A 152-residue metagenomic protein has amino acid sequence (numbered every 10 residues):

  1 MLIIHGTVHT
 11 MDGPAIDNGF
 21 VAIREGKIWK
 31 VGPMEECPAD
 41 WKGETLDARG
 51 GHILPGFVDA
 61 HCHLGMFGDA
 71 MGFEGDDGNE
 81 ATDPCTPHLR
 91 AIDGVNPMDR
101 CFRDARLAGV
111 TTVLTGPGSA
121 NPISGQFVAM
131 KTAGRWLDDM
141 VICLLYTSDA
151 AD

Functional and structural regions predicted by a protein language model:
M1-G6: Conserved N-terminal strand/loop that marks the beginning of ABC ATPase nucleotide-binding domains
V8, D12-L54: Histidine-rich, glycine-flanked metal-binding segment
A22, L114, A129-K131: Structured core elements
G51-G116: Metal-associated gating/positioning segment near the N- to mid-region
G68-M71, S124-A129: Short acidic, glycine/serine/threonine-rich loops at helix termini
S119-A120: Conserved beta-strand edge residues that scaffold enzyme active sites
K131-C143: Acidic, His- and aromatic-enriched active-site or binding-groove loops in soluble protein domains that engage sugars
Y146-D152: Conserved small/polar residues in nucleotide/adenosyl-binding loops
